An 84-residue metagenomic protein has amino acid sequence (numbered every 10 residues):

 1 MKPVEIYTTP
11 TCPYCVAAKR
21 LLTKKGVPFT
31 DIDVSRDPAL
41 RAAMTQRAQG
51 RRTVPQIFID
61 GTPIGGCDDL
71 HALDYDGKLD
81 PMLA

Functional and structural regions predicted by a protein language model:
M1-P28: Local sequence-structure signature of Cys/Sec-based thiol-disulfide redox active-site neighborhoods
M1-T8, Q46, D68, L83-A84: C-terminal alpha-helical interaction module
I6, R20, S35-P38, T53 (+1 more regions): Mobile acidic interaction elements
R20-L22, T45, L70-L73: Short, glycine/charged-enriched secondary-structure capping and boundary segments
V34-R52, K78-A84: Thioredoxin-like thiol-disulfide oxidoreductase module
Q49-F58, D68: Structural micro-motif
I59-A84: Non-catalytic, surface beta->alpha helical segment in thiol-disulfide oxidoreductase systems
